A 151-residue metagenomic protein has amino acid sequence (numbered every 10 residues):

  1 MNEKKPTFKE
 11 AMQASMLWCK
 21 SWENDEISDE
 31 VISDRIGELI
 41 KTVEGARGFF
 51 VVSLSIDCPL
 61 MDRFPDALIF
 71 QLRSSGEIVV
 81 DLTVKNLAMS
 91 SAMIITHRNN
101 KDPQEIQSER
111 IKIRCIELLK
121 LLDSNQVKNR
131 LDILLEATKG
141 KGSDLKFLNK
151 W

Functional and structural regions predicted by a protein language model:
M1-E26, Q126-W151: Low-complexity intrinsically disordered segments
N2, G37, L72-T83: Short, solvent-exposed segments of well-ordered alpha helices
T7, N24-S28, L39-A46, I78 (+1 more regions): Helix-start/N-cap signature of alpha-helical segments
A11, I32, A46-F50, P65 (+4 more regions): Short runs of predominantly hydrophobic/aromatic residues within well-ordered alpha helices that form helix-helix
L17-K20, G48-I56, D81-R98, E117: Short, hydrophobic/amphipathic alpha-helical patches that form generic packing surfaces within helical domains
D29-I32, I36, S75, N100-S108: Alpha-helical rod/repeat scaffolding segments in eukaryotic adaptors/tethers and long-chain four-helix cytokines
I32-L72: A glycine-rich, hydrophobic loop/mini-helix early in the fold
N86-K150: Conserved binding-pocket/active-site segment within a compact domain
